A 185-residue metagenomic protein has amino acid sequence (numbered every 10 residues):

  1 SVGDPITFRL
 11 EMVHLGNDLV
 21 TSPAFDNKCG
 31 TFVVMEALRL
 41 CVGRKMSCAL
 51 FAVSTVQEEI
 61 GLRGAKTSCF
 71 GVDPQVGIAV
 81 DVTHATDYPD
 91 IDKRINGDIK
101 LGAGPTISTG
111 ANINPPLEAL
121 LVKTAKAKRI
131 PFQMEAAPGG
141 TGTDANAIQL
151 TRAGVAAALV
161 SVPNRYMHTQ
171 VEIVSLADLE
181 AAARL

Functional and structural regions predicted by a protein language model:
S1-L185: N-terminal hydrophobic/helix-forming segments and targeting peptides
